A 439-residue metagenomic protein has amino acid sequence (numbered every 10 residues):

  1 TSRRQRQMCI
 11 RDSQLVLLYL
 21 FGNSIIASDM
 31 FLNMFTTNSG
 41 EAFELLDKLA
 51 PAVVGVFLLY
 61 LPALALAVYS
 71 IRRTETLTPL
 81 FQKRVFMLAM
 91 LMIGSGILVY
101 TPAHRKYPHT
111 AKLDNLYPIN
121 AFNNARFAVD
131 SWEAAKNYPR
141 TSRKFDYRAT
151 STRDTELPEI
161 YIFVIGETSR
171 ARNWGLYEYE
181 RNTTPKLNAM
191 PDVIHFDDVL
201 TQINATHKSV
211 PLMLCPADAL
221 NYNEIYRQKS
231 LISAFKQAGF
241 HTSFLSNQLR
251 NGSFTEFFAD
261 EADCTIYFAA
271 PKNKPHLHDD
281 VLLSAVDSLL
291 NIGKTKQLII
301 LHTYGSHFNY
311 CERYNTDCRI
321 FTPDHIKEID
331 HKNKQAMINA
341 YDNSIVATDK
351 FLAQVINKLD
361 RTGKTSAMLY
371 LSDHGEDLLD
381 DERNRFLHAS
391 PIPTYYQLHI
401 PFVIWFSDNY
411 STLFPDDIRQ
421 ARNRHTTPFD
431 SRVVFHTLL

Functional and structural regions predicted by a protein language model:
T1-C9: Single conserved hydrophobic/aromatic residue that forms the stacking wall/gate of nucleotide- or nucleobase-binding
I10-L58, R105-F122: Membrane-interfacial interhelical loops
P79-R105: Internal/C-terminal transmembrane anchor helices
I97-F163, T168-E328, D430-S431, H436-L439: Active-site-proximal alpha/beta segments of enzymes that process anionic O-linked groups
I162-F163, S344-L387, F435-L438: Metal-dependent active-site segment of extracytoplasmic phospho-/sulfohydrolases and closely related
E178-N182, K364-T365, L371-P415: Histidine-centered active-site microenvironments of extracellular/periplasmic hydrolases and transferases
K236, Y410, P415-L439: Non-catalytic, well-ordered alpha-helical segments in soluble enzyme domains
S284-D287, H325-M368, I404, H425 (+1 more regions): A long, amphipathic alpha-helix that forms part of the scaffold/cap immediately adjacent to metal-dependent active
